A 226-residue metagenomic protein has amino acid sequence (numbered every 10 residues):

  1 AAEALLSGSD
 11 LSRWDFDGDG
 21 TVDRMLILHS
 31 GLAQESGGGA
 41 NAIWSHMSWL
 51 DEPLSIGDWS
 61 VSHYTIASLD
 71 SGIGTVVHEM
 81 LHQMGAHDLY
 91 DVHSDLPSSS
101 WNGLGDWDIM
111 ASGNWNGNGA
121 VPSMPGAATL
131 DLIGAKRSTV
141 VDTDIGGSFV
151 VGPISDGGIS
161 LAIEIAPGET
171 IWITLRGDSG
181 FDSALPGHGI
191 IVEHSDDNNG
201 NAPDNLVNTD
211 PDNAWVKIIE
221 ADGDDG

Functional and structural regions predicted by a protein language model:
A1-A2: Surface-exposed, low-complexity/disordered Ser/Thr/Gly/Pro/Asn-rich loops and linkers
L5-G8: Phosphate/ATP-binding catalytic cores across multiple sugar-kinase/actin-like superfamilies, primarily ASKHA
L11-R24: Acidic, glycine-anchored loop motifs typical of Ca2+
F16, P122, L130, I219-D222: Compositionally biased, low-complexity repeat tracts
R24-L185, S195-N198: Extracellular hydrolytic enzyme modules, especially secreted metalloproteases of the metzincin/thermolysin-like class
D182-G226: Intrinsic-disorder/low-complexity accessory segments
